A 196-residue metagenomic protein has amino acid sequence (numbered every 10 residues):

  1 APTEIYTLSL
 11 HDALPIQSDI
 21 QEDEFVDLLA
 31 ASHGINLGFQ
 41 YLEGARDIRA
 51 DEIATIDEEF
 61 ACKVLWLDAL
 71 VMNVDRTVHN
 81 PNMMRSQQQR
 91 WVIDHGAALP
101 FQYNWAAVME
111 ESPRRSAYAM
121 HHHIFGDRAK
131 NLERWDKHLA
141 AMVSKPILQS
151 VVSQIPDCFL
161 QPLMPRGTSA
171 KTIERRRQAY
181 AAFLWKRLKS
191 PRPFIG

Functional and structural regions predicted by a protein language model:
A1, L8-G196: Phosphate/dinucleotide-binding and metal-coordinating scaffold of catalytic cores in nucleotide-dependent enzymes
